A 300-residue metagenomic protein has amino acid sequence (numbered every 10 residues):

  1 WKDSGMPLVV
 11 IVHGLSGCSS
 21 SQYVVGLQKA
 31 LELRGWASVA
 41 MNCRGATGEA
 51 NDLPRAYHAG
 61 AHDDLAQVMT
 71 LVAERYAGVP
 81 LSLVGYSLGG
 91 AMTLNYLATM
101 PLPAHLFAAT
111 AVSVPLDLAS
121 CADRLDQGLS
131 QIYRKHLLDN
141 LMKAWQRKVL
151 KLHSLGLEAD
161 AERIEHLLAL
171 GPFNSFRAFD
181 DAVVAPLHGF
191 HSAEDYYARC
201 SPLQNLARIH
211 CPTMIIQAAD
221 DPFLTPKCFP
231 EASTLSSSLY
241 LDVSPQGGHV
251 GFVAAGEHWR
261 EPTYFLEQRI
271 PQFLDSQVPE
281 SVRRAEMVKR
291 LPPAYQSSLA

Functional and structural regions predicted by a protein language model:
W1-G5: Short beta-strand-to-loop junctions in surface cap/lid or active-site-entrance loops
M6-G14: Short beta-strand element of the alpha/beta-hydrolase
G17-S20, Q28-D52: Conserved alpha/beta-hydrolase
R44-S82: Catalytic nucleophile-loop/oxyanion-hole region of alpha/beta-hydrolase and closely related hydrolase-like folds
Y76-L187: Alpha/beta-hydrolase-fold enzymes
I209, I215-Q217: Short beta-strand/loop motif that positions the catalytic acidic residue of the alpha/beta-hydrolase fold
L235-F252: Catalytic histidine neighborhood in serine/cysteine hydrolases with alpha/beta-hydrolase-type architecture
G247, G251-A300: Catalytic active-site module of serine/aspartate enzymes centered on a nucleophile-bearing elbow/loop
